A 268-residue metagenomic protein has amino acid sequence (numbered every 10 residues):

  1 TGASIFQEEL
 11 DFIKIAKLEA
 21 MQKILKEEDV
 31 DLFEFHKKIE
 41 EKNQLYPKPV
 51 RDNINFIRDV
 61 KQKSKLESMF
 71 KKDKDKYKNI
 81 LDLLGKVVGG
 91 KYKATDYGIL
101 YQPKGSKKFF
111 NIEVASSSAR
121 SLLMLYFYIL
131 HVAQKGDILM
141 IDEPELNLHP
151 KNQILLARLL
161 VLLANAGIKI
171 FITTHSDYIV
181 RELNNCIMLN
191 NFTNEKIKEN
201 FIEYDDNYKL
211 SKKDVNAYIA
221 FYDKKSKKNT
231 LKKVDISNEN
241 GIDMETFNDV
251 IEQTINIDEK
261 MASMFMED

Functional and structural regions predicted by a protein language model:
T1-G136, N207-N216, D223-D268: Phosphate-coordinating catalytic segments in nucleotide- and nucleic-acid-processing enzymes
L125, L155-L160: Conserved hydrophobic alpha-helix in the ABC-type ATPase nucleotide-binding domain
A133, A164-N165: Conserved ATPase "switch" residues in P-loop NTPase domains
D142-P144: Walker B catalytic acidic pair
L155, S176-E182: Conserved H-loop
T173: Conserved D-loop beta-strand region of ABC ATPase nucleotide-binding domains
L189-Y218: Short mixed-charge
